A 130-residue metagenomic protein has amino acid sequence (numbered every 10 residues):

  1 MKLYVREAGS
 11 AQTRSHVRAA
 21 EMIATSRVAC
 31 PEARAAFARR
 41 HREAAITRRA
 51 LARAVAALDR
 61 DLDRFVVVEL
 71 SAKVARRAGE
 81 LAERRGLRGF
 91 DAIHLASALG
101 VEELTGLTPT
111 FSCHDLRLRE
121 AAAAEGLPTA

Functional and structural regions predicted by a protein language model:
M1-A29, R40-R53, L127: Short, well-structured N-terminal submotif of metal-dependent ribonuclease cores
K2-Y4, A36, A121: Residues that scaffold the ATP/ADP-binding catalytic core of kinase and kinase-like folds
A19-A20, D61-R64, E125: Structured helix-beta-strand junction loops
E21, K73, L116-A130: Extended low-complexity acidic/polar segments
T25-P31, F90-I93: Aromatic- and histidine-enriched alpha-helix N-cap/loop-to-helix transition segments that scaffold the rims
R34-L81: Active-site-proximal, substrate-binding regions of enzyme catalytic domains and RNA-binding/basic surfaces
R64-R117: Active-site neighborhoods of divalent-metal-dependent phosphate/nucleic-acid chemistry enzymes
